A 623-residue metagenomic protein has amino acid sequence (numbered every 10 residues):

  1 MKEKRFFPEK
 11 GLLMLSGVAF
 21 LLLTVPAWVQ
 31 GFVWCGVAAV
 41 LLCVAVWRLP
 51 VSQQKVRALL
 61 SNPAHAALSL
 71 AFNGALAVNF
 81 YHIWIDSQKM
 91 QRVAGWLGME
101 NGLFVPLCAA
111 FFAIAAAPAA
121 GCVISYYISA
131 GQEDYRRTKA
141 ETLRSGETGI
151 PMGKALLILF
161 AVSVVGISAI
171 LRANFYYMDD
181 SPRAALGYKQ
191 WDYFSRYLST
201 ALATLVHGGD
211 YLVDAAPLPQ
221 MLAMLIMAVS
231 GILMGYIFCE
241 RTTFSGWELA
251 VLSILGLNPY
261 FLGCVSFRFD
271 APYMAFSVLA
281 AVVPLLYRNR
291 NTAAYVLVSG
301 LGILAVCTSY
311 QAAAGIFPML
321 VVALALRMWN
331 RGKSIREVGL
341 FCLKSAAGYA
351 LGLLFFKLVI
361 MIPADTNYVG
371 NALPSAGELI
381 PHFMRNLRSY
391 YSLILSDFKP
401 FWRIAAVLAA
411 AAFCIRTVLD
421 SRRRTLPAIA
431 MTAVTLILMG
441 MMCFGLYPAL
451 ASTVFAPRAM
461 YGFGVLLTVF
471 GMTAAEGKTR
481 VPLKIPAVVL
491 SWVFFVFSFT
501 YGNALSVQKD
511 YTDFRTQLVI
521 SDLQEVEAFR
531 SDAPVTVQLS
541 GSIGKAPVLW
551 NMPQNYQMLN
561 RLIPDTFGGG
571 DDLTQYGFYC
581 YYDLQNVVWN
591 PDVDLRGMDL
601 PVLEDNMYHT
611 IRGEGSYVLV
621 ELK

Functional and structural regions predicted by a protein language model:
F6-L15, V56-S69, G153-L156, T242-A250 (+4 more regions): Membrane-interfacial loop-to-transmembrane alpha-helix junctions, especially the N-terminal start
F7-L15, R57-S69, F104-V165: Start-transfer (signal-anchor) and selected internal transmembrane alpha helices of multi-pass inner/ER membrane
A19-L21, V29, V33-G36, A75-L97 (+6 more regions): Transmembrane catalytic cores of multi-pass membrane glycosyltransferases and polysaccharide-assembly enzymes
L41-R48, A115-C122, I232-Y236, V283-Y287 (+3 more regions): Transmembrane alpha-helices and membrane-interface helical segments of multi-pass integral membrane enzymes
H65-A66, F72, E476-F499: Signature aromatic-anchored transmembrane alpha helix within multi-pass, membrane-resident enzymes that catalyze glycan
T142-Y193, Y197, A203, H207-S230 (+5 more regions): Intrinsically disordered, polar/acidic, low-complexity terminal segments
G246-V265, P272-V282, S299-I303: Membrane-embedded helix bundles of polyisoprenyl
A280-V296, M328-K333: Membrane-interface transmembrane helices that cradle and orient dolichyl/undecaprenyl
